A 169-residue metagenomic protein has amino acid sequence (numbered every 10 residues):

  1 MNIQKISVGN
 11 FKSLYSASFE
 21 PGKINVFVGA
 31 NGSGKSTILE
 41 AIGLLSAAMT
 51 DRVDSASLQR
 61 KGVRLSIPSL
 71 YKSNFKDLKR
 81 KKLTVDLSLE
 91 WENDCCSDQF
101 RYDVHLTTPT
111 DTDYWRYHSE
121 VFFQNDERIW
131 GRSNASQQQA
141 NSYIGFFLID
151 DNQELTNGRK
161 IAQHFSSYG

Functional and structural regions predicted by a protein language model:
M1, G22, L83, Q163: Structured loop/turn residues at beta-strand edges in well-structured enzyme cores
M1-Y15: N-terminal pre-Walker A segment at the start of P-loop NTPase domains
S16-G22: Phosphate-binding P-loop
F27: Hydrophobic anchor at the beta1->P-loop junction of P-loop NTPases
G32, S36: Walker A/P-loop
E40-D111: Conserved P-loop NTP-binding catalytic core
D94-G169: Electropositive, glycine-dotted interaction segments that contact anionic polymers or phosphate-rich ligands
